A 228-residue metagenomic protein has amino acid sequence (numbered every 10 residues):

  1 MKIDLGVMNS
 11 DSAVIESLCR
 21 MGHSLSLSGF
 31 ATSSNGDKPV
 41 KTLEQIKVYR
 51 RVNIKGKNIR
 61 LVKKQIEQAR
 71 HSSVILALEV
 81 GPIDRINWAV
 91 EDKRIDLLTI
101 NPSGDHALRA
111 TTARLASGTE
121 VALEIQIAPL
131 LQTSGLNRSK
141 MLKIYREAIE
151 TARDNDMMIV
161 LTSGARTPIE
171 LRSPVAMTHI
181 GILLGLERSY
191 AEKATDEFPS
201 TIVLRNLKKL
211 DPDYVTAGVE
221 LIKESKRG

Functional and structural regions predicted by a protein language model:
M1-F30, K38-Y49, K57-K64, H71 (+1 more regions): Charged catalytic cores and adjacent phosphate/nucleic-acid-binding surfaces used for phosphate/nucleic-acid chemistry
S33, E79, N101: Conserved residues at the C-terminal ends of beta-strands
A69-L76: Short beta-strand/loop segments at the ligand-binding rim of alpha/beta enzyme cores
